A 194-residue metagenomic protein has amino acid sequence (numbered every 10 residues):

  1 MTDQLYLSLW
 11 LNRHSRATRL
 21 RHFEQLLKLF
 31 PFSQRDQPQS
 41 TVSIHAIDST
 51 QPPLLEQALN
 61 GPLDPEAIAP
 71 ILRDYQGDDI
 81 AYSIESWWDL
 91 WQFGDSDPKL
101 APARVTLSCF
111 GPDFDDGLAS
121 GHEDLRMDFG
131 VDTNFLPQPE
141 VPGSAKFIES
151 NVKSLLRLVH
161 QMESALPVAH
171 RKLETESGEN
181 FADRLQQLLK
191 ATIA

Functional and structural regions predicted by a protein language model:
M1-P52: Short, extreme N-terminal segment that most often corresponds to the first beta-strand
L5-L11, E56-L59, A69-R73, L125-V141: Short, hydrophobic beta-strand segments
H14-R21, L63, K146, S150-K153 (+1 more regions): Alpha-helix boundary/N-cap detector
R19, L54-I68, E179-A194: Polar/charged, Gly/Pro-rich intrinsically disordered segments
L26-S33, D78, L158-Q161, A165 (+1 more regions): Conserved short hydrophobic interaction patches
F32-G111: Short, intrinsically disordered low-complexity segments
P102-A103, S108-M127: Amphipathic N-proximal alpha-helical interface segments
S120-A194: Acidic, proline/glycine-rich low-complexity IDRs
